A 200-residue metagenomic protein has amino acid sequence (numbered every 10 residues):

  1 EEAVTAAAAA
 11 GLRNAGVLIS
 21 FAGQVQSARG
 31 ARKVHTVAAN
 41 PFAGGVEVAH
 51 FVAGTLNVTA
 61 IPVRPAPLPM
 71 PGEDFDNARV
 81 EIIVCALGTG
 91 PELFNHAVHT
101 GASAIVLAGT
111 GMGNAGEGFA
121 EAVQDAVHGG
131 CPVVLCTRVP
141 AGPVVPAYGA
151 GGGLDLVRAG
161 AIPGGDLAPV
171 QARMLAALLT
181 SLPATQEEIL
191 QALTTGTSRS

Functional and structural regions predicted by a protein language model:
E1-A31, A159-P163, T185-I189: Short, glycine-/small-residue-rich phosphate/pyrophosphate-handling segment
E1-E2, H35, A150-D155: Short, hinge-like loop/turn segments at secondary-structure boundaries
A7-A10, A97, A126: Hydrophobic helix-cap positions at the C-terminus of alpha-helices in RecA-like/P-loop ATPase nucleotide-binding cores
L12-G16, F21, D76-V80, G101-S103 (+1 more regions): Short coil/turn connectors at secondary-structure junctions
I19-F21, S27, V106-L107, V134-T137: General beta-strand structural signal in soluble alpha/beta enzymes
A22, T110-M112, V139-G142: Short, ordered loop/turn segments at secondary-structure junctions
S27-M112, T195-S200: Accessory alpha-helical/coil subdomains and C-terminal extensions that flank or cap enzyme catalytic cores
E117-S200: ATP/nucleoside-binding phosphotransfer catalytic cores, i.e., glycine-rich phosphate-binding loops
